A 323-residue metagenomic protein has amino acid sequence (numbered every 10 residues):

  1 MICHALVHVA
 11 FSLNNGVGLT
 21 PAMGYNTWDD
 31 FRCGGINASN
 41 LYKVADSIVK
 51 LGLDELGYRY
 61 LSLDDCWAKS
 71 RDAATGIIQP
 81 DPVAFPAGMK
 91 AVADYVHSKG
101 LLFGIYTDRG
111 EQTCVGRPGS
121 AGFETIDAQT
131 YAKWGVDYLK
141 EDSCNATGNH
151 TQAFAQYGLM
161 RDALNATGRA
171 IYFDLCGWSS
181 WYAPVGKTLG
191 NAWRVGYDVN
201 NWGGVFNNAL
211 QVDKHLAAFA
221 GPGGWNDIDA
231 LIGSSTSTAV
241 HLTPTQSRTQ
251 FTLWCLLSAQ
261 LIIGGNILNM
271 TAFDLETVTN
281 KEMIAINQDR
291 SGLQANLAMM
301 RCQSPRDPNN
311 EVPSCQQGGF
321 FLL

Functional and structural regions predicted by a protein language model:
M1-S12: Cleavable N-terminal signal peptides of Sec/SRP-targeted secreted and luminal proteins
F11-D29, L61: N-terminal hydrophobic targeting/anchoring segments and the immediately downstream early-domain regions of hydrolases
W28-D30, C66, D108-Q112, C144-A146 (+3 more regions): Active-site beta-loop-alpha junctions enriched in small/polar residues
C33, V44-N149: Aromatic-lined carbohydrate-binding/catalytic grooves of carbohydrate-active enzymes
N37, P118, N145, N149 (+4 more regions): N-linked glycosylation sites
F123-I126, A155, R169-N266: Glycan-recognition surfaces
G135-Y138, S143-S179: Extracytoplasmic, non-cytosolic globular domains
I262-L323: Glycan-recognition and catalytic regions of carbohydrate-active enzymes
